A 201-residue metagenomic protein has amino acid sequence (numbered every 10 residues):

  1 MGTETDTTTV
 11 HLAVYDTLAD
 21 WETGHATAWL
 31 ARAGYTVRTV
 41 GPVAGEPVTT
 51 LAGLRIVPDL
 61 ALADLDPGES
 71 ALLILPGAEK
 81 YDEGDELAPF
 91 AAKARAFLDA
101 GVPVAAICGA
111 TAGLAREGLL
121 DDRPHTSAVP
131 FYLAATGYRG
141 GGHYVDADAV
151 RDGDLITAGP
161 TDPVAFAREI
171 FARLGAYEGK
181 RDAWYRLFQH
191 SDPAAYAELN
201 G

Functional and structural regions predicted by a protein language model:
G2-A19, A28-P42, D59-A105, G109-G201: Active-site-adjacent pocket-lining segments in enzyme domains
L18-T23, P47: Short N-terminal binding/cap micro-motifs at the start of the first secondary-structure element
T39-V40, E46-L51: Membrane-interfacial amphipathic helices and adjacent loop/beta segments that form the lipid-substrate binding surface
A52-L60: Short gly/ser/thr-rich secondary-structure transition/capping motifs
